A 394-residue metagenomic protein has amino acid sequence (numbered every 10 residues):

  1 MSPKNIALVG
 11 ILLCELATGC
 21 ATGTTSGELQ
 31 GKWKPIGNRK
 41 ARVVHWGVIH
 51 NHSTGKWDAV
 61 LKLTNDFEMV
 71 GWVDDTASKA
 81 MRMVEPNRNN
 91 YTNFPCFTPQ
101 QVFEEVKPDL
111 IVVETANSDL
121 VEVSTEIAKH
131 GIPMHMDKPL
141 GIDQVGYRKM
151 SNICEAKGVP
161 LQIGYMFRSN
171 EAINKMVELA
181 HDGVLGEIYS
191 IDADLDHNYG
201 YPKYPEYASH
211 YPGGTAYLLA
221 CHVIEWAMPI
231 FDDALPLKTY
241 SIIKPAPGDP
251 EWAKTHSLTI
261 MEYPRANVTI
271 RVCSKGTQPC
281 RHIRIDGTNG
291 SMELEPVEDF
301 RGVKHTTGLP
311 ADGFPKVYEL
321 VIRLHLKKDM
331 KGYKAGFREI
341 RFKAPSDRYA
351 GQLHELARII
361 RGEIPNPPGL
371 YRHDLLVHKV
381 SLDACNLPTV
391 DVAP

Functional and structural regions predicted by a protein language model:
M1-A7: Bacterial N-terminal signal peptides that target proteins for export
V9-E15: Bacterial N-terminal signal peptides
A21-N89, A357: N-terminal Rossmann-like dinucleotide-binding module
G23-G37, T98, L110-V112, R341 (+1 more regions): C-terminal helix-rich "cap/oligomerization" subdomain common to oxidoreductases
S26-R39, L218, I224-D312, R348-I364 (+1 more regions): Contiguous beta-strand/loop segments that form the cofactor/metal-binding neighborhood of enzyme cores
I49, F167-E251: Predominantly a Rossmann-like dinucleotide-binding segment in NAD(P)-dependent oxidoreductases
N93-P99: Short acidic-hydrophobic, aromatic-tinged amphipathic segments that line or gate anion-handling sites
F103-E105, L110, A116-N117, V121-R168: Beta-strand-loop-alpha-helix segment that lines the small-molecule cofactor/substrate pocket of alpha/beta enzymes
